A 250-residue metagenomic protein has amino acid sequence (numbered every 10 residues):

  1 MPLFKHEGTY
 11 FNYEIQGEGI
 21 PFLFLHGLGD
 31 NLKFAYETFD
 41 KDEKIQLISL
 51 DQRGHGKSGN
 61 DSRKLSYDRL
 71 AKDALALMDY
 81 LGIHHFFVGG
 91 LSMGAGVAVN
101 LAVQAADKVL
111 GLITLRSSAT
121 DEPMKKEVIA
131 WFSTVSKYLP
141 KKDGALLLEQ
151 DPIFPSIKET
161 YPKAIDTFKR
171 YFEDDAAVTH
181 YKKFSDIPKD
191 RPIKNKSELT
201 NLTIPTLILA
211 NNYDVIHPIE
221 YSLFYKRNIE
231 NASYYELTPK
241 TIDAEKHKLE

Functional and structural regions predicted by a protein language model:
P2-G59: Conserved HGGG/HGGXW glycine-rich cap/lid loop of the alpha/beta-hydrolase fold
Q46-F87: Active-site loop/oxyanion-hole signature of alpha/beta-hydrolase fold enzymes
V88-G90, L115: Short beta-strand immediately N-terminal to the catalytic nucleophile in serine-hydrolase-like folds
G96-Q104, V109-L139: Flexible "cap/lid" loop of the alpha/beta hydrolase fold
P123-K125, K141-D190, E198: Conserved alpha/beta-hydrolase catalytic His-Asp/Glu region
L202, I208-A210: Short beta-strand/loop motif that positions the catalytic acidic residue of the alpha/beta-hydrolase fold
V215-Y221: Conserved alpha/beta-hydrolase "acid-adjacent" motif
N231-E250: Catalytic active-site module of serine/aspartate enzymes centered on a nucleophile-bearing elbow/loop
